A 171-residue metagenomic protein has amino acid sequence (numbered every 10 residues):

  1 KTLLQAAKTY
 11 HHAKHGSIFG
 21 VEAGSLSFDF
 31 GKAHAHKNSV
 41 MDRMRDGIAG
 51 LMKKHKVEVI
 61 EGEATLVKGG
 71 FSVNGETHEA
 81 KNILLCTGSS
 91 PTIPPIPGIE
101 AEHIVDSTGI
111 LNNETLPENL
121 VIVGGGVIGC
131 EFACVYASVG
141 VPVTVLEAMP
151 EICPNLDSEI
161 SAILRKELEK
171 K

Functional and structural regions predicted by a protein language model:
K1-L116, M149-C153, S158-K170: Glycine-rich flavin
E114-L156: Rossmann-like NAD(P)H-binding beta-loop-alpha module
